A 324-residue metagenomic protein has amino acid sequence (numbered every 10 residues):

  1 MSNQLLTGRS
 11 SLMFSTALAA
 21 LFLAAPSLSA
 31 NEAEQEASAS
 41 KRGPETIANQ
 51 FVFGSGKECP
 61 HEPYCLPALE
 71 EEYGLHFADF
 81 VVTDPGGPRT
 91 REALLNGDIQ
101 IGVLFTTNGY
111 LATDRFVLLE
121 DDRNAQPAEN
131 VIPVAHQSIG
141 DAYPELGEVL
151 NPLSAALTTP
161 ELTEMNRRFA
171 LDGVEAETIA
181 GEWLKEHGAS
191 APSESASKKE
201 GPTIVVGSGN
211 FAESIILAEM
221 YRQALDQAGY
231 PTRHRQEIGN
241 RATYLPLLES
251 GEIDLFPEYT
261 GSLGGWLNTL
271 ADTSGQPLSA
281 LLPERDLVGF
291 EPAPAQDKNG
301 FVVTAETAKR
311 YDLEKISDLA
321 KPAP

Functional and structural regions predicted by a protein language model:
A33, A37-V52, H136-G140, A155-T159 (+1 more regions): A conserved helix-loop-strand patch within extracytoplasmic ligand-binding domains of the periplasmic binding
R42, E58-C65, L75, E129-N130 (+2 more regions): An extracytoplasmic/periplasmic, membrane-proximal ligand-sensing/linker region
I47-S55, K199-E213, Y221, Y230-Q236 (+1 more regions): Short, well-ordered beta-strand elements
N49-F51, L75, T90-L104, A228 (+1 more regions): Alpha-to-beta junction loops
G56, I101-G109, E129, H136 (+3 more regions): Beta->alpha turn/N-cap motifs
K57, L75-E92, R233-P246: Short helix-initiation/N-cap motifs at beta->coil->alpha
E92-L118, P257-A280: A ligand-binding cleft/hinge motif common to bilobed small-molecule-binding domains
T107-S154, P283-V288, A293-K298: Periplasmic-binding protein-like
